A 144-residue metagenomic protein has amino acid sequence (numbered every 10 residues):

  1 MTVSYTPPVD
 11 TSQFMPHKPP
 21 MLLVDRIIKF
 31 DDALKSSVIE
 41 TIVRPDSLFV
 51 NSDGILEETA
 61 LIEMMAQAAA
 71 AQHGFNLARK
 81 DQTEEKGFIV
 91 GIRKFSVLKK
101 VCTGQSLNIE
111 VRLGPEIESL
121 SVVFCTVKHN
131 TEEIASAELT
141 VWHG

Functional and structural regions predicted by a protein language model:
V3-Y5, A71-E110: Hydrophobic beta-strand-centered segment that forms part of the acyl-chain substrate-binding groove
T6-K18: Short aromatic-glycine motifs in intrinsically disordered, low-complexity regions
S12, I28, S52-D53, S96-K99: Beta-strand-rich interaction surfaces with strong enrichment in secreted/lumenal proteins
P16-L23, V101-L107: Short coil-to-beta-strand transition motifs
P19-E57: Catalytic strand-loop segment that frames the active site of acyl-thioester-processing enzymes
L23-R26, G91, S96, N108-R112 (+2 more regions): Residues located in well-ordered beta-strands
D53-Q72, I89-V90: Compact, glycine-rich, soluble single-domain proteins
A71-G74, V101-G104, R112-G144: HotDog/MaoC-like acyl-thioester-processing domains
